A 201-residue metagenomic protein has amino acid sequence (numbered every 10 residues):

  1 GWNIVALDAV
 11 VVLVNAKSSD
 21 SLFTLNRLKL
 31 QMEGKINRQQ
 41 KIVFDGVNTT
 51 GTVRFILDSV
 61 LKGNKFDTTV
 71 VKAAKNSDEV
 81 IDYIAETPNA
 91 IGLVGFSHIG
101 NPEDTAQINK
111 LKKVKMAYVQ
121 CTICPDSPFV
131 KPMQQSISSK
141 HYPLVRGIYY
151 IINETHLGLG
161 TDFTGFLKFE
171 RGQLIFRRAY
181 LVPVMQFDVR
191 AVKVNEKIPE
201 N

Functional and structural regions predicted by a protein language model:
G1-N201: Exported/periplasmic ABC-transporter solute-binding proteins
